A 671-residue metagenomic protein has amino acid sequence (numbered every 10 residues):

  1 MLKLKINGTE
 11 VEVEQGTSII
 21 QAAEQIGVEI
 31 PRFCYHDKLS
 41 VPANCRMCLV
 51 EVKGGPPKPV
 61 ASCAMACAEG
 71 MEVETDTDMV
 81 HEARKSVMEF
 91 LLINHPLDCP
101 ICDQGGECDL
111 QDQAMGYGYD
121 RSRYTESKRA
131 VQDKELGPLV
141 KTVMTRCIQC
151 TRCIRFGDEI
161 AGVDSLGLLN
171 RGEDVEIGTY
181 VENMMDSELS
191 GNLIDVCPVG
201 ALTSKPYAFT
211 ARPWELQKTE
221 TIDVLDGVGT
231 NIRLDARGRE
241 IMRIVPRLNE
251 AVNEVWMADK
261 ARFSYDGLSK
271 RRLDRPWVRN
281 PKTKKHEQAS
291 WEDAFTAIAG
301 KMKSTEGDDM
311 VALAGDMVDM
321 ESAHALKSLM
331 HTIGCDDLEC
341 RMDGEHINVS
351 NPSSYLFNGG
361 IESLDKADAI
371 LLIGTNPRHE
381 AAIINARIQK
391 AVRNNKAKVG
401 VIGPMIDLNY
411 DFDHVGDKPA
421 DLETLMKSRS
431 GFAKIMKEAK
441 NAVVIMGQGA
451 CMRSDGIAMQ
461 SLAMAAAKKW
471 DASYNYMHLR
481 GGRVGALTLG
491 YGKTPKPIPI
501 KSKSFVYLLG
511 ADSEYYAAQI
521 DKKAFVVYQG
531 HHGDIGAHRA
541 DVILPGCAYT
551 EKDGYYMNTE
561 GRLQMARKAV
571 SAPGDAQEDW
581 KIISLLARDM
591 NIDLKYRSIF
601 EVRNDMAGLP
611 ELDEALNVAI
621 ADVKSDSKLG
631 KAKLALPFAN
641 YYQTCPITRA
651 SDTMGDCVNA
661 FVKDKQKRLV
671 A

Functional and structural regions predicted by a protein language model:
M1-S18, E24, R32, H36 (+4 more regions): N-terminal export/assembly segments and adjacent metallocofactor-ligating motifs of anaerobic energy-metabolism
Y35-P42, M65-A66, R171, I599-V602: Short, glycine-/polar-rich solvent-exposed loops and beta-turns at beta-strand/coil boundaries
P42-C45, H81-R84, N385, A537 (+1 more regions): Amphipathic alpha-helical transducer elements in NTP-driven molecular machines
C45-A66: N-terminal single-stranded DNA-binding subdomain of primase/primase-helicase replication proteins
L338, M342-L616, R668-A671: Non-catalytic alpha/beta scaffold blocks inside enzyme catalytic domains
V602-A671: Long, low-complexity segments enriched in small/aliphatic residues
